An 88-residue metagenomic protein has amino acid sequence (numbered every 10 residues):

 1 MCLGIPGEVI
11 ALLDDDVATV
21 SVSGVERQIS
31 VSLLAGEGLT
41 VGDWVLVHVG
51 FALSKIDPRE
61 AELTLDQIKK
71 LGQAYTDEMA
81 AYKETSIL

Functional and structural regions predicted by a protein language model:
C2-E78: Compact, glycine-rich, soluble single-domain proteins
A74-L88: Helix-rich terminal scaffold detector
